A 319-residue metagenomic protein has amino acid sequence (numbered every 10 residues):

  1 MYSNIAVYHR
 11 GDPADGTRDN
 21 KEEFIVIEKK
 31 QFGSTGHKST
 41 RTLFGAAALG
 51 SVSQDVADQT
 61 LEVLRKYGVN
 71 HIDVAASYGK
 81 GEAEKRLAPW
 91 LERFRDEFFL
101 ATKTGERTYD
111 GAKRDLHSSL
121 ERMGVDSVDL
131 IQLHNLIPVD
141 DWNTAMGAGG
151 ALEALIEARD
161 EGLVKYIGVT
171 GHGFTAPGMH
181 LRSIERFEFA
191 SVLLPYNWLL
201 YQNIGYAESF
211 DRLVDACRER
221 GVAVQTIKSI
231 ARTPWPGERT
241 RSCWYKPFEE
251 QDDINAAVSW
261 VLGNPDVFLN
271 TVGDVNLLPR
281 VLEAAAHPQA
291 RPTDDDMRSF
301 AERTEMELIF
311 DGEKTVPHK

Functional and structural regions predicted by a protein language model:
N4-F98, A154: N-terminal binding-site loop/beta-alpha segment at the start of enzyme catalytic domains that lines or forms
F32, F44, I72, L87 (+8 more regions): Conserved, mostly hydrophobic/aromatic
H37-T42, G68-N70, R95-F98, V125-D129 (+4 more regions): Short, well-ordered coil/turn segments that N-cap beta-strands
G45-D55, T102-D110, F174, C243-E249: Active-site mouth loops of central-metabolism enzymes
V52-L64, Y109-M123, T175-S183, I254-A257: Short, acidic/polar
N70-S77, A101-K103, K165-T170, F268-T271: Short catalytic-loop micro-motif centered on adjacent basic/acidic residues
M123-W142: Active-site groove signature of glycoside hydrolases
L136-K319: Beta/alpha (TIM)-barrel catalytic core signal, keyed to glycine-rich beta->alpha loops juxtaposed to Asp/Glu that bind
